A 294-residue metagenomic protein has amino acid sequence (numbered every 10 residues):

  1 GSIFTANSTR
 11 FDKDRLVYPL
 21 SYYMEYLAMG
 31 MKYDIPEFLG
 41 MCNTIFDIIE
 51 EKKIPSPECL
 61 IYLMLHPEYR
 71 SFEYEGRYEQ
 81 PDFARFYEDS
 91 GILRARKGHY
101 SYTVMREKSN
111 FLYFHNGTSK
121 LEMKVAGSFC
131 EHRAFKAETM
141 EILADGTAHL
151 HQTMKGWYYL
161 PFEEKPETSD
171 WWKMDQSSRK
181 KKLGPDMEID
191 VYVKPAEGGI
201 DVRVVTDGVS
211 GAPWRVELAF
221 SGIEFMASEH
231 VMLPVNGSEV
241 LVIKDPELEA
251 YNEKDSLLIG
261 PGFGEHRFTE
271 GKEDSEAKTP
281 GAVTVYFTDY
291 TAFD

Functional and structural regions predicted by a protein language model:
G1-S238: Extended polysaccharide-engagement surfaces of secreted carbohydrate-active enzymes
A219-S221, V235-G237, V242-D294: Beta-strand-rich recognition/accessory modules
